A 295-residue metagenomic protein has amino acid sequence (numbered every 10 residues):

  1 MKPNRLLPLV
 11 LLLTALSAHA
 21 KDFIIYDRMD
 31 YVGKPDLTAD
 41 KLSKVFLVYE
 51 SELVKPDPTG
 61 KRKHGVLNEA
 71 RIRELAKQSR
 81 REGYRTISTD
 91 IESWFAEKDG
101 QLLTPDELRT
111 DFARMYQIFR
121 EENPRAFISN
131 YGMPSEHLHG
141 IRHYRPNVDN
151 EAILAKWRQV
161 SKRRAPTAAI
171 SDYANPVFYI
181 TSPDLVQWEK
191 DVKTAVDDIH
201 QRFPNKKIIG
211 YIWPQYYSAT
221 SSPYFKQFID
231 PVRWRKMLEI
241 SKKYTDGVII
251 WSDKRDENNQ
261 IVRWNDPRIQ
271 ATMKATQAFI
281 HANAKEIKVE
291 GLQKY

Functional and structural regions predicted by a protein language model:
L11-H19: Hydrophobic h-region of N-terminal signal peptides that target proteins for export in Gram-negative bacteria
A20-R62: Boundary/entry segment of secreted carbohydrate-active catalytic domains
G33, A70-A76, E151-A165, K190-I199 (+1 more regions): Alpha-helical scaffolding within the catalytic cores of extracellular/periplasmic polymer-degrading hydrolases
Q78-P105, D172-I180, G247-K254: Active-site groove signature of glycoside hydrolases
I91, K156-E189, D253: Aromatic- and acid-rich polysaccharide-binding/catalytic face of secreted or lumenal carbohydrate-active enzymes
Y116, R120-R158, K206-Y217: Aromatic-lined carbohydrate-recognition surfaces of secreted/lumenal glycan-active proteins
Y179-A219: Glycoside hydrolase catalytic-domain groove-lining segments
I212-Q215, A219-K294: Substrate-binding cleft of secreted/luminal carbohydrate-active enzymes
